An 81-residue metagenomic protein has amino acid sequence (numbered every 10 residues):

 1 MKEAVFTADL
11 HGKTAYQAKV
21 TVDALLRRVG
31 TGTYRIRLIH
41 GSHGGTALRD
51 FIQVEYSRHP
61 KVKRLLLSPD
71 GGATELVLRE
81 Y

Functional and structural regions predicted by a protein language model:
M1-Y81: Long, charged, low-complexity intrinsically disordered regions
